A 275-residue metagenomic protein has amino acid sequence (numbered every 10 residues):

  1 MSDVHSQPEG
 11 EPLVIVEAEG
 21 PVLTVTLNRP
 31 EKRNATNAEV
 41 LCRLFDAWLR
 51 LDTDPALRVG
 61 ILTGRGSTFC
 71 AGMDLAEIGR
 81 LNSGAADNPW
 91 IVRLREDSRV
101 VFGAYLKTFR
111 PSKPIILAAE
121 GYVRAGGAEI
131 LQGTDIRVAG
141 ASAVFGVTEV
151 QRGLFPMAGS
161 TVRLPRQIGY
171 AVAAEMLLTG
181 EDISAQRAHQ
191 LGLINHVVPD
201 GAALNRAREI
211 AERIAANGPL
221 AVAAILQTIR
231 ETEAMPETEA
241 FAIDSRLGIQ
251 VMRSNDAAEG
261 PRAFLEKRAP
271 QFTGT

Functional and structural regions predicted by a protein language model:
M1-L23, F69, A86-D87, G180-Q186 (+1 more regions): C-terminal alpha-helix plus adjacent terminal tail
M1-S67, G79-L81: Conserved CoA-thioester-binding segment of acyl-CoA-metabolizing enzymes
E9-L13, F45-L49, V100-Y105, Q132 (+2 more regions): A generic local structural motif
V25, R29, L44, L62 (+6 more regions): Terminal peptide-recognition signature
P30, D54, L81, V100-V101 (+2 more regions): Generic structural signal for alpha-helix termini and adjacent loop/cap motifs
L41-F45, L49-D52, L75-E120, Q167: An acidic, glycine-rich surface segment that forms the CoA-thioester-binding/catalytic face of crotonase-fold enzymes
G66-T68, G121-Y122: Short glycine-rich anion-binding loops that position phosphate/pyrophosphate groups of nucleotides and phosphorylated
L106-L220, R246, R253-S254, A258-R262 (+1 more regions): Crotonase-fold acyl-CoA enzyme core
